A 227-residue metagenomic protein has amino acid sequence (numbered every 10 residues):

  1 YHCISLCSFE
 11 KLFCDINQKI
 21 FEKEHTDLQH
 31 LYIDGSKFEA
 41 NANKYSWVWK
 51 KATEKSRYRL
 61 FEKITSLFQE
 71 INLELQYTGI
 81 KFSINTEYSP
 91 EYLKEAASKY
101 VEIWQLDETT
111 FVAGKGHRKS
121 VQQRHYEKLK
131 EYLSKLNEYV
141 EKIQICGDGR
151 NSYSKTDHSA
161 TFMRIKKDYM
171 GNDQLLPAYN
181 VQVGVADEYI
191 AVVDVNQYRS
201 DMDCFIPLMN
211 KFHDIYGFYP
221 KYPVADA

Functional and structural regions predicted by a protein language model:
Y1-A227: Polybasic low-complexity intrinsically disordered regions
